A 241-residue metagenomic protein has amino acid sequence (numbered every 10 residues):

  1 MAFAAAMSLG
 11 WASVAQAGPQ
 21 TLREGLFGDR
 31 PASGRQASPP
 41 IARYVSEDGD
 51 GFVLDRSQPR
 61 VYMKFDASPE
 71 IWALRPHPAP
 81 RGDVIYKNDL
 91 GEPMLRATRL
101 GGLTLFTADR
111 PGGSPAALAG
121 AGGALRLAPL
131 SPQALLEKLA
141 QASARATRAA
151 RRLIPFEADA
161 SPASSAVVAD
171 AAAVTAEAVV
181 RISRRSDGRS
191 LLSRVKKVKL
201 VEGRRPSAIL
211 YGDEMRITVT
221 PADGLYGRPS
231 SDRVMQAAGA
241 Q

Functional and structural regions predicted by a protein language model:
A6-S8: Conserved binding/recognition cores within well-folded domains
G10-V14: N-terminal signal peptide c-region/cleavage motif recognized by signal peptidases
G18-P115: N-terminal Sec/ER secretory leader and immediately downstream segment of secreted/extracellular precursors
R23-D50, Y86, A124-A160: Tryptophan-anchored aromatic micro-motifs
N88-K138, G203-A222, P229-S230: Beta-sheet ligand-binding and adhesion/scaffold domains
K138-Q241: A eukaryote-biased signal for long
